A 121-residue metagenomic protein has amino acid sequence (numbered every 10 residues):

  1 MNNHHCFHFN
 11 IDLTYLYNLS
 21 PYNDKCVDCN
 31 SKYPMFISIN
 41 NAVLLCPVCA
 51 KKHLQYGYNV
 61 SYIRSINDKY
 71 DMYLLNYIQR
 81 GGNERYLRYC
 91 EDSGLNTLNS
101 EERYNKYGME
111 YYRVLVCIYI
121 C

Functional and structural regions predicted by a protein language model:
M1-Y33, K51, Y58-C121: Intrinsically disordered, low-complexity regulatory regions in eukaryotic proteins
K25, A42-L45: The −1 position to Zn-ligating cysteines in a subset of zinc-ribbon hairpins
I37, P47-A50: Internal, well-ordered interaction modules that form the hydrophobic cores of assembly/scaffold domains in eukaryotic
S38-V43, G57-Y62: Short cysteine/histidine-rich zinc-coordinating motifs and their immediately flanking basic loops
